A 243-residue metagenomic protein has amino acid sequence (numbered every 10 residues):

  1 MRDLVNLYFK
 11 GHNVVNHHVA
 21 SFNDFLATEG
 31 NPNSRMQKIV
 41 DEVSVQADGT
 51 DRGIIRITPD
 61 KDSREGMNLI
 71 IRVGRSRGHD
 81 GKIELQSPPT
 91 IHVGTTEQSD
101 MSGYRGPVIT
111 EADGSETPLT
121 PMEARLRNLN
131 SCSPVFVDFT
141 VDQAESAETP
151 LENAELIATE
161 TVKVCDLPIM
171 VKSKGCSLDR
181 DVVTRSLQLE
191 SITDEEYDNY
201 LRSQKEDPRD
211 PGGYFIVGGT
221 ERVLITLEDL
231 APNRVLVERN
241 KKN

Functional and structural regions predicted by a protein language model:
M1-N243: Conserved N-terminal architectural modules of multi-subunit, DNA-dependent RNA polymerase core subunits
